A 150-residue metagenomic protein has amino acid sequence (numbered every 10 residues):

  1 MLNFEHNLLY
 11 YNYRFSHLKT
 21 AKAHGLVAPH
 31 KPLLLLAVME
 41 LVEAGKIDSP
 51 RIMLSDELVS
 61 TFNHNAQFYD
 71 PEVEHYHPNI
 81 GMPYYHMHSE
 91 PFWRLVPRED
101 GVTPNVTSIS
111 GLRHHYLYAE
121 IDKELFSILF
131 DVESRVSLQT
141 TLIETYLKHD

Functional and structural regions predicted by a protein language model:
M1-D150: Intrinsically disordered, charged low-complexity linkers and terminal tails that flank or connect structured domains
